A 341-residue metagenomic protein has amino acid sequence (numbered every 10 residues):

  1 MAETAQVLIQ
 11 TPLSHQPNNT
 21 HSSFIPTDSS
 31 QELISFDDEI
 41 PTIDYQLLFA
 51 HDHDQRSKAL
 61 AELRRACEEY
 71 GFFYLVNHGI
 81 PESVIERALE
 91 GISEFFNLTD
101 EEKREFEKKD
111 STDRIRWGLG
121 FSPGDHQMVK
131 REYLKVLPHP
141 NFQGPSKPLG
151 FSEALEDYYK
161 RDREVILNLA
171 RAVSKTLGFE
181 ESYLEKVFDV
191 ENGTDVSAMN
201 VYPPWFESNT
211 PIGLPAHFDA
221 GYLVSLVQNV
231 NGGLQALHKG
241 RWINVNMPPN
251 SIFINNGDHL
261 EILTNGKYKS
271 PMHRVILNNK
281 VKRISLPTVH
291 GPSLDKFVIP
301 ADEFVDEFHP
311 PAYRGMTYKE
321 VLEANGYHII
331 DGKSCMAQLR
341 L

Functional and structural regions predicted by a protein language model:
M1-L341: Peripheral, non-catalytic segments flanking oxidoreductase cores
